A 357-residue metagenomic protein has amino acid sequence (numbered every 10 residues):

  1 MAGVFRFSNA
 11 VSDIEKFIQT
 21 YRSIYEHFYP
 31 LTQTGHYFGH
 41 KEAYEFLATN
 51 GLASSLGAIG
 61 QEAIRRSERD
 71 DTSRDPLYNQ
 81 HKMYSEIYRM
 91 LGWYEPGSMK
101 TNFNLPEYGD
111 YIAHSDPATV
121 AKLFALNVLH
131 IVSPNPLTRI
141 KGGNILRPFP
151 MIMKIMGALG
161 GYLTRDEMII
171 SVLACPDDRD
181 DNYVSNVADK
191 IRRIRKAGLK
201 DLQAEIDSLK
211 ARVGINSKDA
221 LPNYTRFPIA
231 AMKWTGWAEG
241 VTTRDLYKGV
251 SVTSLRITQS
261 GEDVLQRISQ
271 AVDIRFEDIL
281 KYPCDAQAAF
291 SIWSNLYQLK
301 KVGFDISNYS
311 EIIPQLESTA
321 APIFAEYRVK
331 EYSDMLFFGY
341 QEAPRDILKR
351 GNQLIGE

Functional and structural regions predicted by a protein language model:
M1-G356: Donor-sugar nucleotide-binding helix/loop cap in glycosyltransferases
